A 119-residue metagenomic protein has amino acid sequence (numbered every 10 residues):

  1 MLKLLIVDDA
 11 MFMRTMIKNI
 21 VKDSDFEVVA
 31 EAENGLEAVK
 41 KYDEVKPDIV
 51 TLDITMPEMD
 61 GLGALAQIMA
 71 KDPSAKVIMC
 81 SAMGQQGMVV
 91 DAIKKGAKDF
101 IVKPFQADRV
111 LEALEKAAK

Functional and structural regions predicted by a protein language model:
M11-A30: Two-component/phosphorelay signaling modules centered on CheY-like receiver
N34-E37, D60-G63: Acidic catalytic/metal-coordinating carboxylates
V45-T51: Active-site beta3 strand of CheY-like receiver
M56: Receiver (REC) domain active-site loop signature in two-component systems and cognate sites in sensor histidine kinases
M83-G84: Short, conserved "switch-loop" micro-motifs in signal-transduction and mechanochemical regulators
G87, F105-L114: C-terminal output helix
